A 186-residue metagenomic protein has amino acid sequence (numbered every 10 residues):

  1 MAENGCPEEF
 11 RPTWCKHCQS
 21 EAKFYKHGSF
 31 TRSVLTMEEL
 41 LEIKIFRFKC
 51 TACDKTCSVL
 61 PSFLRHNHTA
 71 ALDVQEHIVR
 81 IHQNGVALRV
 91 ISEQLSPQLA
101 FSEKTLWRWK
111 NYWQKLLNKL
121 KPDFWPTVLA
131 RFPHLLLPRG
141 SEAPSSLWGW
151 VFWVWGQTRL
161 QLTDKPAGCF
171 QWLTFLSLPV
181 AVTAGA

Functional and structural regions predicted by a protein language model:
P7-W14, I43-R47: Short metal-coordination and nucleic-acid-contact micro-motifs, chiefly zinc-binding Cys/His arrays
H17-S20, T51-A52: Short, cysteine/histidine-rich loop/knuckle motifs that typically chelate Zn2+
S20, S96, N111, K115-N118: Residue-level detection of the helix-turn-helix DNA-binding "recognition helix"
S20-F24, S58: Short functional micro-motifs and their immediate structural scaffolds
G28-H77: Basic, short loop/linker segments at the boundary and entry of helix-turn-helix/winged-helix-like folds
N84-S96: Short, charged amphipathic recognition helices of the HTH superfamily and cognate SANT/SANTA-like modules
E93-R108: Short, basic interhelical loop/turn and adjoining N-cap of the next helix at nucleic-acid- or acidic-partner-contacting
K104-L106, K119-A186: Long C-terminal interaction/binding lobes of large macromolecular proteins
